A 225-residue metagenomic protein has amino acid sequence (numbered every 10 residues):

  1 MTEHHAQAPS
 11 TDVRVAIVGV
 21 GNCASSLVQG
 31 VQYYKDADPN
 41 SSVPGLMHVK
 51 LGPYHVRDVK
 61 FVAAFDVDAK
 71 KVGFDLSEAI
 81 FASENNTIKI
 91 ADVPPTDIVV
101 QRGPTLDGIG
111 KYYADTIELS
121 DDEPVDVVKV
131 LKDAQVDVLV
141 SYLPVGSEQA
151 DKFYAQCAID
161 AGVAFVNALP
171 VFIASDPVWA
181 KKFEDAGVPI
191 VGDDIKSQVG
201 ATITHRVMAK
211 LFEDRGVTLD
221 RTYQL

Functional and structural regions predicted by a protein language model:
T2-Y154, D160: N-terminal glycine-/serine-/threonine-rich beta1-alpha1-beta2 phosphate-ribose binding loop of Rossmann-like
V18, V191-L225: Conserved anion/nucleotide-ligand pocket segment
G19-S25, L143-Q149, L169-D176, K196-T202: Gly/Ser/Thr-rich loops at beta-strand to alpha-helix junctions that form or flank small-molecule/cofactor-binding
C23-V31, V178-K182, V207: Alpha-helical scaffold elements adjacent to nucleotide-binding pockets in ATP/GTP-utilizing enzyme cores
F61, V138, K182-F183, I190-D193: Catalytic cores and adjacent flexible loops of soluble metabolic enzymes that perform enolate/carbanion chemistry on
F81, F183-A186, A209-L211: Short, hinge-like loop/turn segments at secondary-structure boundaries
D137, A164, P189, T218: Residue-level detector of anion-binding/catalytic polar loops
P144-D160, A168-P189: Rossmann-fold NAD(P)-binding glycine/threonine-rich loop
